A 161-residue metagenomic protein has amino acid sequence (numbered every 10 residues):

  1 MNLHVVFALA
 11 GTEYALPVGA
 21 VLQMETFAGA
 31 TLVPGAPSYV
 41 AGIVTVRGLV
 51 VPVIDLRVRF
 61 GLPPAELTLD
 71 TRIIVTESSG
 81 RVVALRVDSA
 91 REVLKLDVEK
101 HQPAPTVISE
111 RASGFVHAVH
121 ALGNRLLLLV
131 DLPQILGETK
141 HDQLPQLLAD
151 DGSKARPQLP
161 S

Functional and structural regions predicted by a protein language model:
M1-S161: An acidic, low-aromatic, low-complexity terminal/linker signal
